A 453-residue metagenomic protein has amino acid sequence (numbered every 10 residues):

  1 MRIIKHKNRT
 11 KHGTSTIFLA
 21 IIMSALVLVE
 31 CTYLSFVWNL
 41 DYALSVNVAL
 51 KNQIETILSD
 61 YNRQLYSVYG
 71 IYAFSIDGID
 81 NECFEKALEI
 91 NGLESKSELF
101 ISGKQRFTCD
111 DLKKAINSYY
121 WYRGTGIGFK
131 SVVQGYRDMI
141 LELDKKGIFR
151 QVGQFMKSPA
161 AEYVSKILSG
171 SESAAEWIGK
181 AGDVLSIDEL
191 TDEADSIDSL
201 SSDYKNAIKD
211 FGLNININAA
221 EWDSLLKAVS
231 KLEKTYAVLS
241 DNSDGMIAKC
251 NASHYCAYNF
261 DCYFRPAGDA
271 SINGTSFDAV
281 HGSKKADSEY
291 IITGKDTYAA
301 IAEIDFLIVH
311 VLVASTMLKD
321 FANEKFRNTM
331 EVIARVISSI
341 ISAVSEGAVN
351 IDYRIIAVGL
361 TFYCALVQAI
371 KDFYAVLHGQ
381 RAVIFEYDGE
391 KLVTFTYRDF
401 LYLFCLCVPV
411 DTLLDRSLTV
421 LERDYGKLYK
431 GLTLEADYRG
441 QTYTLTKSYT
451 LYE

Functional and structural regions predicted by a protein language model:
R2-N81: Alpha-helical assembly-interface signal, strongest on the long, hydrophobic N-terminal helix that forms
G70-E453: Long, compositionally biased low-complexity segments
